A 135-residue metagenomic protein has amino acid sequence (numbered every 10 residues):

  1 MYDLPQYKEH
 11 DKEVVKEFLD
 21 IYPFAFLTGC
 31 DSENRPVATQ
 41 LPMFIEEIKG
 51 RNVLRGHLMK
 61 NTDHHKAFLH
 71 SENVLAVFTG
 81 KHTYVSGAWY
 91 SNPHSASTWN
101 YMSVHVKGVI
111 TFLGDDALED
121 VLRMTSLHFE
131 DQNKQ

Functional and structural regions predicted by a protein language model:
M1-Q135: Binding-site signature for planar aromatic cofactors or substrates
